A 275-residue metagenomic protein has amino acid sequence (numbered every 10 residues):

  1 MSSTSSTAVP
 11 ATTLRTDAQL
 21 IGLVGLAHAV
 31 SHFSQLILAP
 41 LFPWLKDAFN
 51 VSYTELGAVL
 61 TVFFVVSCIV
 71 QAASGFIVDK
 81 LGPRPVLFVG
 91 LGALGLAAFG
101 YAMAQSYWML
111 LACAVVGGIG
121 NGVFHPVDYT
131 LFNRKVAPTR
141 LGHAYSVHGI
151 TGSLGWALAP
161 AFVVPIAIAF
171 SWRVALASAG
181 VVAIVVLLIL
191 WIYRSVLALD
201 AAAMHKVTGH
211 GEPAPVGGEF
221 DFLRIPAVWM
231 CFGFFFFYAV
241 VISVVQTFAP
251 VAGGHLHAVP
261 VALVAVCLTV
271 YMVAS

Functional and structural regions predicted by a protein language model:
S5-R15, D200-M230: Juxtamembrane intracellular "pre-TM" segments in multi-pass secondary transporters
L36, F64-A72, W156-A157, M272-S275: Residue-level signature of mid-helix packing/kink "hotspots" within the transmembrane helices of 12-pass Major
L38-A39, A227-T269: Extracytoplasmic gate region of multi-pass secondary transporters
I69-Q105: Conserved MFS/SLC helix-loop-helix module at the cytosolic interface between two early adjacent transmembrane helices
A97-Y101, G117, L190: MFS-fold secondary transporters
C113-G152: Cytoplasmic helix-loop-helix junction between adjacent transmembrane helices in 12-TM secondary transporters
H148-V196: Helix-loop-helix hairpin linking two adjacent transmembrane segments in secondary transporters
